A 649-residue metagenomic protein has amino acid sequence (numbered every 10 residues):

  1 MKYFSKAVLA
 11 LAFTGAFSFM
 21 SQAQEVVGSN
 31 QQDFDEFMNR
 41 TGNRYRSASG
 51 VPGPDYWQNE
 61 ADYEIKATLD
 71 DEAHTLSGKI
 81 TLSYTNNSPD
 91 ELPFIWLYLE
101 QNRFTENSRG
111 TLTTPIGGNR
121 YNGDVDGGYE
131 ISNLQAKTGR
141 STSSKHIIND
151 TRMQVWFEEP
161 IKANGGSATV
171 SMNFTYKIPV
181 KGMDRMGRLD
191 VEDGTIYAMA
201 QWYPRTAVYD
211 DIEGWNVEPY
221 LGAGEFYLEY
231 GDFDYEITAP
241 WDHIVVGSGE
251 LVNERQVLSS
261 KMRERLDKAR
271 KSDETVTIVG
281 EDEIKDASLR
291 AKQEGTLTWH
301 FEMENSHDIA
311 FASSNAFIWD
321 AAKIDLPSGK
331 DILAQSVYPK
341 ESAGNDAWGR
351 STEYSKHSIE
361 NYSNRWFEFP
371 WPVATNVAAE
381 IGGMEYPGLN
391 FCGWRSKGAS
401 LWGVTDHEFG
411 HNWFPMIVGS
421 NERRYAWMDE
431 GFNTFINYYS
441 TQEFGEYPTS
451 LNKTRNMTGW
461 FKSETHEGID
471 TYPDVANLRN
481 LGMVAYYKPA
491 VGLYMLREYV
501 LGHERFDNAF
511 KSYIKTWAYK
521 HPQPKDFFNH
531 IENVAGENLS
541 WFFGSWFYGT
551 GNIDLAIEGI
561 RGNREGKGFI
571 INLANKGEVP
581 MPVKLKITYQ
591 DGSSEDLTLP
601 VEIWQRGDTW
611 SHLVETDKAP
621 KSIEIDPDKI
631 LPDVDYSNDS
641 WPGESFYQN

Functional and structural regions predicted by a protein language model:
A23, G28-S47, E60-A61, F301 (+2 more regions): Hydrophobic alpha-helical and helix-loop surface patches within well-folded domains that function as non-catalytic
E25-V27, T75, T85, E91 (+5 more regions): A surface-exposed beta-strand-loop module
V27-Y98: Early extracytoplasmic/domain-onset interaction patches
I80-L82, N86, L99-Q101, G166-V180 (+3 more regions): Short, hydrophobic/aromatic-enriched beta-strand segments in well-ordered soluble domains
L92-R140, P240-H243, T588-T598: Solvent-exposed beta-hairpin/edge-strand motifs
N107-N122, T175-F233, E254, L631-N649: Glycine/proline-rich low-complexity spacer/linker segments in large multi-domain proteins
T206-W215, L221-D406, F435: Hydrophobic helix-coil surface modules that form long, contiguous segments used for peptide/substrate interaction
V246-G247, I553-A556, G562-P627: Beta-strand-rich binding/interaction modules
